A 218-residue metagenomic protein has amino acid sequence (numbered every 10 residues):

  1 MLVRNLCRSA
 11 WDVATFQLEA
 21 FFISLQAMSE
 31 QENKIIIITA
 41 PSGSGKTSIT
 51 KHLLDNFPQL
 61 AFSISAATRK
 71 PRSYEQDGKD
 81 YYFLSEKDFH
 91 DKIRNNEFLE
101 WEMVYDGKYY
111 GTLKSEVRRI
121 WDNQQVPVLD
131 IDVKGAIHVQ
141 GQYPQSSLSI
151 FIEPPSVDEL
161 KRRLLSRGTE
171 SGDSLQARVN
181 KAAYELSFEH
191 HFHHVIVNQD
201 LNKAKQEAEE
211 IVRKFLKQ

Functional and structural regions predicted by a protein language model:
S29, R162-E170, Y184-Q218: NTP-dependent small-molecule kinase module
I38: Hydrophobic anchor at the beta1->P-loop junction of P-loop NTPases
P41: P-loop (Walker A) phosphate-binding loop of NTP-binding proteins
S44: ATP-binding Walker
T47: Walker A/P-loop
A67-P127, K134-I137: ATP-dependent small-molecule kinase phosphotransfer cores that center on conserved nucleotide phosphate-binding segments
V128-D132, Y143-L165: Conserved phosphate-donor/acceptor-positioning beta-strand/loop module used by diverse small-molecule
